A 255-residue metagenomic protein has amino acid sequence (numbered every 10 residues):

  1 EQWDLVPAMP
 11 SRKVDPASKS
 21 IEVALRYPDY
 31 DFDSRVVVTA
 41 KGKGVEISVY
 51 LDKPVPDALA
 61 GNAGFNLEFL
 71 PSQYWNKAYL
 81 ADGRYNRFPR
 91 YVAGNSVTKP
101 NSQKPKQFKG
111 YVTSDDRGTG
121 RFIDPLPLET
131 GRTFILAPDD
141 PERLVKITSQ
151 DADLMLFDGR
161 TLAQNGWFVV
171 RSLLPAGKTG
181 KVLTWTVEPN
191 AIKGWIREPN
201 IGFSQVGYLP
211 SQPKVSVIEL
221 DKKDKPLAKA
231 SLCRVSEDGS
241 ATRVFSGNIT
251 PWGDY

Functional and structural regions predicted by a protein language model:
E1, E22, Y27-D29, N95-D124: Beta-strand-rich N-terminal accessory domains
E1, F65-L67, G110-Y111, D115-D116 (+2 more regions): Extended low-complexity, serine/threonine- and proline-enriched intrinsically disordered segments
Q2-A58: Extended, loop-rich substrate-binding clefts of extracytoplasmic carbohydrate-active enzymes
A24-R26, V37, S48-D52, N66-E68 (+3 more regions): Residue-level recognition of well-ordered beta-strand positions that form the cores of beta-sheet-rich folds across
E46-V92: Acidic (Asp/Glu-rich), glycine- and aromatic
D115-W195: Beta-strand-rich recognition/accessory modules
G166, R171-P189, K222-D224, S231 (+1 more regions): Extended acidic/polar, glycine-enriched regions that form or flank non-catalytic beta-rich accessory modules
I196-P226: Contiguous beta-strand segments within globular domains
